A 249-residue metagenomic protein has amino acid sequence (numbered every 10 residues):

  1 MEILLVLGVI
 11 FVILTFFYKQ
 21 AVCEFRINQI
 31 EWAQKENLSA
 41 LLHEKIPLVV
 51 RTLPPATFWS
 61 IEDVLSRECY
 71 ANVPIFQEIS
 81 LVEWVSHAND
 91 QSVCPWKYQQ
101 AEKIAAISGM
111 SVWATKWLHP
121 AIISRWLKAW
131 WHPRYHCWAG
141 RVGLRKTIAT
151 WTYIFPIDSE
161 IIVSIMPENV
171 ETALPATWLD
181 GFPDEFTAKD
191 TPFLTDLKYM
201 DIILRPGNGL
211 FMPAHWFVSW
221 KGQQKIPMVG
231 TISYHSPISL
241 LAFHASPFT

Functional and structural regions predicted by a protein language model:
M1-G209, F217-T249: N-terminal accessory scaffold of Fe(II)-dependent oxygenases
